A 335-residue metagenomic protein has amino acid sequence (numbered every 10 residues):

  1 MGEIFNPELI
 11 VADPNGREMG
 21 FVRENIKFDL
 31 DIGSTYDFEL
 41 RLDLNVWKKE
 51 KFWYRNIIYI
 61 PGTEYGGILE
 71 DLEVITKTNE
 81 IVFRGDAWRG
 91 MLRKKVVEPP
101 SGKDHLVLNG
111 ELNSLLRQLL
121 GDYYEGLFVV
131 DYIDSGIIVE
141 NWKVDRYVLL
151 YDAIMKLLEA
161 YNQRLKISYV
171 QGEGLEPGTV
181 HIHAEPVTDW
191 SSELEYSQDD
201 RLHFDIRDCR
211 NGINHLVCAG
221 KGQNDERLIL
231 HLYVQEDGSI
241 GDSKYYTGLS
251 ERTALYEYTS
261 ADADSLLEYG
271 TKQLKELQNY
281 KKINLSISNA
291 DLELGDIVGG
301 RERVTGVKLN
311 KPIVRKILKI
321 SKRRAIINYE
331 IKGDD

Functional and structural regions predicted by a protein language model:
M1-F21: Polar/acidic, low-complexity leader/linker segments enriched in S/T/G and N/D
G2, P186-K275, N279-R323: Acidic, small/polar-enriched beta strand-loop surface segments
D31-N45, N79-G90, C218, Q278-I287 (+2 more regions): Oligomerization/assembly interface segments of phage tail-like spikes and tubes
L40, G85, P100-V129, K143-V170 (+2 more regions): Amphipathic, non-transmembrane alpha-helical segments in extracytoplasmic/periplasmic proteins
N45-V130: Surface-exposed cap/loop segments at beta↔alpha junctions
K51-I58, Y147, S197, G295: Glycine-centered loop/turn motifs
I57-D86, G299-E330: Short beta-strand and beta-hairpin "edge-sheet" elements
E73-V82, A87-L92, D131-I213: Short beta-strand-centered interaction patches in the first periplasmic/extracellular domains of large envelope
